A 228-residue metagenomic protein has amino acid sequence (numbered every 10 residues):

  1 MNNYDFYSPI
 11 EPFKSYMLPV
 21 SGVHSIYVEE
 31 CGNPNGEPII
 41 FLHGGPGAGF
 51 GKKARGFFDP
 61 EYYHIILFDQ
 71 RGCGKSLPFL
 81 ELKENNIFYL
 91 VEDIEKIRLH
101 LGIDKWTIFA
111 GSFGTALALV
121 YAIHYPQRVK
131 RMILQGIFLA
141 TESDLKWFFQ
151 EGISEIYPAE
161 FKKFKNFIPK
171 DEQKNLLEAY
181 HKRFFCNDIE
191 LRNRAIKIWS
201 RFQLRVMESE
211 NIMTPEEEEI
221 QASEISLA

Functional and structural regions predicted by a protein language model:
M1-M17, S226: An N-terminal hydrophobic leader/cap segment in hydrolases
K14, H24-I26, D104: Short beta-strand or tight-loop elements that sit immediately N-terminal to catalytic metal-binding acidic residues
P19-P78: Conserved HGGG/HGGXW glycine-rich cap/lid loop of the alpha/beta-hydrolase fold
E61, L99-G102, P126-Q127, P158: Proline-centered flexible-loop/turn and helix-kink motifs
L77-V91, S143-G152: Catalytic nucleophile-loop/oxyanion-hole region of alpha/beta-hydrolase and closely related hydrolase-like folds
F88-W106: Conserved acidic catalytic loop of the alpha/beta-hydrolase fold
D104-K146: Conserved hydrolase catalytic core segment
G152-A228: Alpha/beta-hydrolase
